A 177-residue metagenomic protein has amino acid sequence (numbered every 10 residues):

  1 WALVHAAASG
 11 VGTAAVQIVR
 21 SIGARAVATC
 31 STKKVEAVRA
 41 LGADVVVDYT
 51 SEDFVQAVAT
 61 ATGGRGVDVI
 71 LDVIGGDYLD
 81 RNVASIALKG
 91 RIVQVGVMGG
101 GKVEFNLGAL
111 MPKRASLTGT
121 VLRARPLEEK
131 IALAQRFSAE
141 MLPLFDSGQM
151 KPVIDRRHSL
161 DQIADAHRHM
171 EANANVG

Functional and structural regions predicted by a protein language model:
W1-S51: Mid-domain Rossmann-like dinucleotide-binding core that forms the NAD(H)/NADP(H) cofactor-binding site
L3, V47, D68-L71, V93: N-terminal Rossmann-like NAD(P) cofactor-binding module of classical short-chain dehydrogenase/reductase
A6-A7, I74, V97: NAD(P)H cofactor-binding loop motif with strongest signal on the N-terminal glycine-rich segment
C30, R39, D77-M150: Glycine-rich phosphate-binding loop and adjacent beta-alpha segment of Rossmann(oid) nucleotide-cofactor-binding
A43, G66-V67, L110, M150 (+1 more regions): Local beta-strand N-terminus motif with an aromatic residue
D53-G64: Short amphipathic alpha-helix with an adjacent loop that forms part of the alpha/beta core around
G63, A87, A174-N175: Short conserved AdoMet
K130-G177: C-terminal hydrophobic helical "lid"/dimerization subdomain of Rossmann-like NAD(P)H-dependent oxidoreductases
